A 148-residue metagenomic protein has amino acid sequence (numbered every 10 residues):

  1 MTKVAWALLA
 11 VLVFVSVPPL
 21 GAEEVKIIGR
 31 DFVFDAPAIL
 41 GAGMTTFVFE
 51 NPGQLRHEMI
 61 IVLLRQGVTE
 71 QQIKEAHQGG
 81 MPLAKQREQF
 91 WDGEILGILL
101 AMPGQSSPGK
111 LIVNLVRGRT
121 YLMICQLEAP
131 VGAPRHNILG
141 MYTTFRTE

Functional and structural regions predicted by a protein language model:
M1-A7: Bacterial N-terminal signal peptides that target proteins for export
A7-V15: Bacterial N-terminal signal peptides
V15-S16, K74: Intrinsically disordered low-complexity regions specifically enriched for long asparagine
V17-A22: Sec/Tat signal peptide C-region and signal peptidase I cleavage site
I28-I60, G93-E148: Extracellular/periplasmic metallocenter environments
N51-M81: Contiguous segments within soluble domain cores/interaction surfaces
K85-I95: Short beta-strand and strand-turn-strand segments in soluble, beta-rich domains
